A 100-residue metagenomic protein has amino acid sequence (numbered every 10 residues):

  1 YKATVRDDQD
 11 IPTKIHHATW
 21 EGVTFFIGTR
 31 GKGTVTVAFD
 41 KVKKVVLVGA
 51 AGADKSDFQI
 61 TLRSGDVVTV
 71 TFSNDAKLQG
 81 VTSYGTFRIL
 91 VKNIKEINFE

Functional and structural regions predicted by a protein language model:
Y1-E100: Compositionally biased alpha-helical segments
